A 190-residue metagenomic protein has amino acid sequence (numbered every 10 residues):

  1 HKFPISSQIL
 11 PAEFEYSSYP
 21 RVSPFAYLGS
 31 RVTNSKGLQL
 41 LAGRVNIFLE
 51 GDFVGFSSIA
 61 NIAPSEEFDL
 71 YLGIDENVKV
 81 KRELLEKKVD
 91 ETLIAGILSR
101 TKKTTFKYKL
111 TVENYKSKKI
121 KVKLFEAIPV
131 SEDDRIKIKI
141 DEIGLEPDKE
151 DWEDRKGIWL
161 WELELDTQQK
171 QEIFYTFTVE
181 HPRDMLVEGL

Functional and structural regions predicted by a protein language model:
H1-K109, K118-I138, I158-L190: Intrinsically disordered, low-complexity Ser/Thr/Pro/Gly-rich interaction regions that scaffold/cooperate
N46, I143-W152: Short, basic/aromatic beta-hairpin or loop at an interaction surface
T111-E113: C-terminal beta-sandwich interaction modules and adjacent acidic, Ser/Thr/Pro/Gly-rich low-complexity tails used
W152-I158: Short cationic/low-complexity microdomains
